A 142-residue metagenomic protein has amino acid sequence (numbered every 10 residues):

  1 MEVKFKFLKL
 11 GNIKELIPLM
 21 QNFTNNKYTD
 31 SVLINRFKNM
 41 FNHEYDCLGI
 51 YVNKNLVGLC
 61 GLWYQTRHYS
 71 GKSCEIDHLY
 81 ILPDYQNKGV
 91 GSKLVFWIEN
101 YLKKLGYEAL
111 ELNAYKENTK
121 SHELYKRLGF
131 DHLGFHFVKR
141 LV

Functional and structural regions predicted by a protein language model:
V3, F7-G71, R140: Acetyl-CoA-dependent GNAT
Y64-R67, D84, E117-T119, V142: Short coil/turn motifs at secondary-structure junctions
Q65-I76, Q86, H132-L133: A conserved beta-turn-beta hairpin within the catalytic core of GNAT-like acetyltransferases that forms part
L79-I81, A114: Hydrophobic adenine-recognition pocket in adenosine-nucleotide-binding enzymes
I81, N87-N100, E123, R127: Conserved acetyl-CoA-binding loop-helix of GNAT-fold acetyltransferases
S92, K116-G134, K139: Conserved active-site alpha-helix within GNAT-family acetyltransferase domains
V95, K103-A114: Conserved GNAT acetyl-CoA-binding A-motif
